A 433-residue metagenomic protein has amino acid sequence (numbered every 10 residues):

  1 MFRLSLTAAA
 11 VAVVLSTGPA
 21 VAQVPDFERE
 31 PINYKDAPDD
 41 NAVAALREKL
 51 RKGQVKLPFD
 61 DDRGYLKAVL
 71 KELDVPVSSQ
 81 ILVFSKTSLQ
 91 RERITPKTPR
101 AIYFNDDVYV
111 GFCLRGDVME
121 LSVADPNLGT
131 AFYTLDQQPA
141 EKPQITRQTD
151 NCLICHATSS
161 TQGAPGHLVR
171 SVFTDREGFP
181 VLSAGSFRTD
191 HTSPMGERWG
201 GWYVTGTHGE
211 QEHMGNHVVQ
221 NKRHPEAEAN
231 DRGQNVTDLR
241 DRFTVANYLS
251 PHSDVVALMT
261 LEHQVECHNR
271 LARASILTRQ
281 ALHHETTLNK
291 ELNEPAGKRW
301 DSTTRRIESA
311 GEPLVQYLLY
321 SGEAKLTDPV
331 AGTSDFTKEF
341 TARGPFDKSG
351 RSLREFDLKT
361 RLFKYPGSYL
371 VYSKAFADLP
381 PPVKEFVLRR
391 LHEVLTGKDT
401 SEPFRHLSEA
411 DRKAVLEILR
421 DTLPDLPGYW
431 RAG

Functional and structural regions predicted by a protein language model:
M1-F2: N-terminal secretory signal peptides that target proteins for export/translocation
S5-G18: Bacterial N-terminal signal peptides
A20-A22: Boundary at the C-terminal end of the N-terminal hydrophobic targeting segment
V24, G111-G297, D301-R305, G311-L319 (+1 more regions): Sequence context surrounding c-type heme c attachment/ligation sites in exported
V24-G116, V123: N-terminal alpha-helical interaction blocks
K56, L358-F363: A short, ordered amphipathic alpha-helix with a cationic face
S321-E323, G332-D357, A375-F376: Acidic, glycine-enriched catalytic cores built around paired aspartates
